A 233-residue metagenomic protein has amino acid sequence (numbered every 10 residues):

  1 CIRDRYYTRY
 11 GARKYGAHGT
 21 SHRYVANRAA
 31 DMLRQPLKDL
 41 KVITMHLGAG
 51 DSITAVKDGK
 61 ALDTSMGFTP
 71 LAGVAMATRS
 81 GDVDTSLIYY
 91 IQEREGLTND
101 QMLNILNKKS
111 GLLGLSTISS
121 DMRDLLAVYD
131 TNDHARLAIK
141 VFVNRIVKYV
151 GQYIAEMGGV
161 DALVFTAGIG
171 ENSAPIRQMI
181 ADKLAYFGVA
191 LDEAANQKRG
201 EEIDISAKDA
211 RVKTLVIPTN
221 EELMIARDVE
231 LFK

Functional and structural regions predicted by a protein language model:
C1-I2: Short, small-residue-biased leader/transition segments that mark boundaries at the very start of proteins
Y6-K41, M45, A49-G50, L62-S119: Glycine-rich phosphate-binding loop plus the immediately following alpha-helix
D31-P36, V150-D161: Phosphate/pyrophosphate-binding loops at sites that engage ATP/ADP/AMP, CoA/4′-phosphopantetheine, polyphosphate
D51-A55: Short beta-strand scaffold segments in enzyme catalytic cores
G111-L115, M122-E156: Adenine-nucleotide phosphate-binding core of ATP-dependent small-molecule kinases
D161-K183: Glycine-rich phosphate-binding loops at beta-strand->alpha-helix junctions
E202-K233: Structural signal for terminal/edge beta-strands and the immediately following C-terminal loop/tail that closes
